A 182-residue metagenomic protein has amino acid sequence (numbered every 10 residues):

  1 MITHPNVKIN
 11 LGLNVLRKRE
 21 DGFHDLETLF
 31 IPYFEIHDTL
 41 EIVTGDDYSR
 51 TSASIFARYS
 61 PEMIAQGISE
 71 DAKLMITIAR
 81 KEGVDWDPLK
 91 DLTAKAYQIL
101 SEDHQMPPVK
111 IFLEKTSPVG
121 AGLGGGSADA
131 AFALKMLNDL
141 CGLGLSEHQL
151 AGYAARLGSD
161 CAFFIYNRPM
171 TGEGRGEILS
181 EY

Functional and structural regions predicted by a protein language model:
M1-A121, D139-H148: ATP-binding N-lobe of GHMP and related small-molecule kinases
K8, D129, D160: Acidic active-site catalytic centers that drive phospho-/nucleotidyl reactions and related ester hydrolyses
G22, S127, S159: Catalytic nucleophile serine of serine hydrolases, specifically the conserved "nucleophile elbow" pentapeptide
L92, D129, F164: Catalytic-loop motifs flanking and including active-site residues across diverse enzymes
S127-L140: Short, small-residue alpha-helix embedded
L143-Y182: Alpha/beta catalytic cores of group-transfer enzymes, especially the acyltransferase/condensing modules of polyketide
